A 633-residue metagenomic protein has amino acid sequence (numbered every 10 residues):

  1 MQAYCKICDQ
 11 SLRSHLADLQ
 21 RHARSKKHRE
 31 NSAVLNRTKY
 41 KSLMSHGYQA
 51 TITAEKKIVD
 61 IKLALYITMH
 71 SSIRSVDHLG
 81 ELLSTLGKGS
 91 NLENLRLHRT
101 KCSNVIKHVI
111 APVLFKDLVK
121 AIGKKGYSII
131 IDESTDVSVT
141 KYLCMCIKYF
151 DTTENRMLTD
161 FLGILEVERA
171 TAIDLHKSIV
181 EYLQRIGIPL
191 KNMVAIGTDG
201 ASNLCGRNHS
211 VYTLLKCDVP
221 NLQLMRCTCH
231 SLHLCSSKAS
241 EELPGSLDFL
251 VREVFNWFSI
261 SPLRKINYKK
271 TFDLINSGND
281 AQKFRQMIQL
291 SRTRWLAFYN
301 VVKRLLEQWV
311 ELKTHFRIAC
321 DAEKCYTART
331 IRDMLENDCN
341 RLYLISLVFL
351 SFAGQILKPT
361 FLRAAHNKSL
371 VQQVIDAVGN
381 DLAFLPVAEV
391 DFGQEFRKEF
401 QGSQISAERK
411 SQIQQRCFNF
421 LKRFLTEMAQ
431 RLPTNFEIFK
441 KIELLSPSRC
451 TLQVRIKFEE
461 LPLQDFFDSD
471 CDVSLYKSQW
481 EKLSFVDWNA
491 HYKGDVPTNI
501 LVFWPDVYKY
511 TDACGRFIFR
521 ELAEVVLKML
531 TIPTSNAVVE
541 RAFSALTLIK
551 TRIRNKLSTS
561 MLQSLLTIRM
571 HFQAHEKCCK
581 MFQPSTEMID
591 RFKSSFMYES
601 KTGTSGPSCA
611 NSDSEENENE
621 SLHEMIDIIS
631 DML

Functional and structural regions predicted by a protein language model:
M1-L633: Alpha-helical structural modules in large enzymes and assemblies
